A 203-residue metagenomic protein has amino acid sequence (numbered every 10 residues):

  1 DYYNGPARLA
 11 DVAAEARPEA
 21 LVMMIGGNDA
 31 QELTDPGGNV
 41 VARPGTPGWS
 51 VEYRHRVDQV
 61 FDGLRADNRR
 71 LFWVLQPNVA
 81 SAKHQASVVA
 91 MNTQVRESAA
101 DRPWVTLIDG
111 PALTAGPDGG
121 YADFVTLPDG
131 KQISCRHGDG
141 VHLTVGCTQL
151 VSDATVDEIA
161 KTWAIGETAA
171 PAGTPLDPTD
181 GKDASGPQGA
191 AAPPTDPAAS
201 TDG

Functional and structural regions predicted by a protein language model:
D1, D11, A42-V51, F61 (+2 more regions): Second-shell loop/turn segments in exported
D1-E52, G186, A190-G203: Conserved SGNH/GDSL esterase-like catalytic core that processes O-acyl groups on lipids and polysaccharides
N4, R8, A20, G45-G48 (+6 more regions): Extracytoplasmic/secreted proteins, especially bacterial periplasmic and envelope-associated proteins
D11-V12, Q59-G63, E97-S98, E158: A generic secondary-structure signal
A13-R17, A66, A100-D101, L150: Extracellular/periplasmic catalytic domains that process cell-envelope and extracellular macromolecules
E19-I25, R70-L75, T106-D109, H142: Structural recognition of the beta-strand scaffold that forms the well-ordered cores of secreted hydrolase catalytic
M24-A30, T34, D58-N92: Active-site segments of SGNH/GDSL-like serine hydrolases that catalyze O-acetyl group transfer/hydrolysis on lipids
V79-P193, P197: Catalytic His-Asp segment of secreted/periplasmic serine-dependent ester chemistry enzymes
